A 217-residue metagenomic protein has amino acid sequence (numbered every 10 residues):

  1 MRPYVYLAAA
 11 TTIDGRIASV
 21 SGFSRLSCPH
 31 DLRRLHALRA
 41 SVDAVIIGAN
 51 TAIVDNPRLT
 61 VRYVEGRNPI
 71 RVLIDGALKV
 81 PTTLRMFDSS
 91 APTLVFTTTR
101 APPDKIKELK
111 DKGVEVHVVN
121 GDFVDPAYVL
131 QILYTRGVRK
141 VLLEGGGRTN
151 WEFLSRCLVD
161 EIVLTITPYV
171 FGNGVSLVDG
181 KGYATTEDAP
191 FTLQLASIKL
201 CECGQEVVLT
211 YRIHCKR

Functional and structural regions predicted by a protein language model:
M1-R217: Enzymes that bind and transform nitrogen-containing heteroaromatic metabolites
